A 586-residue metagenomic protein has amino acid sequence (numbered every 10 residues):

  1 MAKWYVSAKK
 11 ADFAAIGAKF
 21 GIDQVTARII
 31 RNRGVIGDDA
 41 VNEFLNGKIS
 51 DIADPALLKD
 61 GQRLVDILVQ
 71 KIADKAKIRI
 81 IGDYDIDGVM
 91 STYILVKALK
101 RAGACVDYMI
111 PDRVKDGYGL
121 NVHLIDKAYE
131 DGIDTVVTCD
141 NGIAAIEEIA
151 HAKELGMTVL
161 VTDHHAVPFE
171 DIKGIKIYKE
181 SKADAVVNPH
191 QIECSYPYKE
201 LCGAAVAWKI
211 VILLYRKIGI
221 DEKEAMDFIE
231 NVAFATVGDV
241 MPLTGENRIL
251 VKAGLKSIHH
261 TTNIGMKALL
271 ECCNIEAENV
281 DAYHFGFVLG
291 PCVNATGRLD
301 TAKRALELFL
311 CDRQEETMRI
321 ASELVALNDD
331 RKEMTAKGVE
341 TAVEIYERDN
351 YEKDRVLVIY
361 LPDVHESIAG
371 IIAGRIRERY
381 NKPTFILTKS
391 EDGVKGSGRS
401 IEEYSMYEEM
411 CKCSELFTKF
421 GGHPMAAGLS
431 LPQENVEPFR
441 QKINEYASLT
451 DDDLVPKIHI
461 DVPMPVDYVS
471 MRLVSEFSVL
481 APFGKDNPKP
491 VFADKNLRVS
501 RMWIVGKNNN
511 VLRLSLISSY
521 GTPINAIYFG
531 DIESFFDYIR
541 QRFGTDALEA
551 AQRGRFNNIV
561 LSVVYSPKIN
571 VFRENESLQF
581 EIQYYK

Functional and structural regions predicted by a protein language model:
A2, S7-T135, E154-G156, G174 (+4 more regions): Hydrophobic helix-and-loop "lid/oligomerization" segment in the mid-to-C-terminal part of catalytic domains
Q70-D74, E316-S322, A326-Y360, K412-K586: Mid-to-C-terminal polyanion-binding domains and interfaces
V89-M90, E147, E170, G245 (+7 more regions): Short helix/loop capping segments that flank catalytic or ligand/cofactor-binding pockets
D107, L160, I539: Conserved beta-strand positions in the Rossmann-like core of class I SAM-dependent methyltransferases
D126-A204, W208-K217, D227, T244: Active-site cavity-forming subdomains of large catalytic enzyme subunits
H164-H165, H365, H423, V511: Histidine-centered active-site/metal-ligand motif
I175-Y178, A183-A185, D392-S400, P523-I527 (+1 more regions): Short, well-ordered strand-loop elements centered on a beta-strand within folded domains, enriched for acidic residues
A205, G370, G374, V563: Short alpha-helical basic/polar micro-motif
